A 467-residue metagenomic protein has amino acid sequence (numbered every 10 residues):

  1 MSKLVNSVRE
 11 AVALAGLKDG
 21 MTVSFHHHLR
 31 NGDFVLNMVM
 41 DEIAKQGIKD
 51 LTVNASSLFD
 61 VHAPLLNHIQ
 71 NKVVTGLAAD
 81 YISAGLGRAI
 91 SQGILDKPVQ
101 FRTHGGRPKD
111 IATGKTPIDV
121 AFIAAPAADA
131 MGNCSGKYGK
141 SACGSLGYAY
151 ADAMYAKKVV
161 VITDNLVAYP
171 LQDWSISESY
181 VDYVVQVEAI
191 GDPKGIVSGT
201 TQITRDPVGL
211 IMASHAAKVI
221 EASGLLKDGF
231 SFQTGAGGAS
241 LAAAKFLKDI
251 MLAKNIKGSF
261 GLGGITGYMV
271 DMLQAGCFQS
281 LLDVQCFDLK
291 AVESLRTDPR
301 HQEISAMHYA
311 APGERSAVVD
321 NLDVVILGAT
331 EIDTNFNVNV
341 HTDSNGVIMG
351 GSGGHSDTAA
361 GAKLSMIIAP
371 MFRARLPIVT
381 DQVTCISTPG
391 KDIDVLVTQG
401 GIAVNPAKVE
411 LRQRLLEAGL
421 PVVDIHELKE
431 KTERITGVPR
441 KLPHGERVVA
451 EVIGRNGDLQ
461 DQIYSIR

Functional and structural regions predicted by a protein language model:
M1-R467: Conserved alpha/beta enzyme-core scaffold
